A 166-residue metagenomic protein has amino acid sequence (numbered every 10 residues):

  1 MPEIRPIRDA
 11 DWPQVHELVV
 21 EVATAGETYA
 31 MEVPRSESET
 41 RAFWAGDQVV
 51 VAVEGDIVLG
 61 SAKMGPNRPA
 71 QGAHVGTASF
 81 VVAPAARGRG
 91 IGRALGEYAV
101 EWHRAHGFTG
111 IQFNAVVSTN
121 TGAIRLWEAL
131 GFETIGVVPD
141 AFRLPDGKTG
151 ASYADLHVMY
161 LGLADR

Functional and structural regions predicted by a protein language model:
P2-V15: A short beta-loop-alpha structural element at the N-terminal edge of CoA-dependent acyl/N-acetyltransferase catalytic
D9, T28-A85, G96-Y98, W102 (+1 more regions): Acetyl-CoA-dependent GNAT
H16-V33: Helix-loop element at the rim of GNAT/NAT acetyltransferase active sites that forms part of the acceptor-substrate
I57-S61, G122, Y153: Glycine-rich acetyl-CoA-binding "A-motif" of GNAT/NAT acetyltransferases
F80-A85, R89, A115-T119: Active-site acidic-Proline motif in GNAT/NAT acetyltransferases
G88-A105, I124-A129: Conserved acetyl-CoA-binding loop-helix of GNAT-fold acetyltransferases
Q112-V116, E128-G150, A154: Conserved catalytic-core motifs of GNAT/GCN5-like acyltransferases
